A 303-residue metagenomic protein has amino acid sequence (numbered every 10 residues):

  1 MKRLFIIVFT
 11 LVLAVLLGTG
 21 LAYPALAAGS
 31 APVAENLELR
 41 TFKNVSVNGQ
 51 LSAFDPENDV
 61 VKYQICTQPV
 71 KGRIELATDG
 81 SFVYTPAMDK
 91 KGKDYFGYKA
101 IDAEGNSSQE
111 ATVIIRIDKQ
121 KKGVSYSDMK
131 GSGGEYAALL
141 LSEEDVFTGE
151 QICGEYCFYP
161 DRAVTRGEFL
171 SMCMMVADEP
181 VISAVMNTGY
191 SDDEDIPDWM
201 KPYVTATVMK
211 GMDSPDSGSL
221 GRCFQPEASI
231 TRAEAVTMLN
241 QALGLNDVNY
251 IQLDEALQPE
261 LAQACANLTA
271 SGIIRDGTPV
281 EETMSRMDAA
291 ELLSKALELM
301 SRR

Functional and structural regions predicted by a protein language model:
L4-P24: Sec-dependent N-terminal signal peptides of Gram-positive bacterial secreted proteins and lipoproteins
Y23-A28, R116-R303: N-terminal propeptides
A25-E57, Y63, F96, D102-K121: Extracellular interdomain linkers/hinges and stalk-like, low-complexity segments in secreted or single-pass
F42, P56, A77, D89-K91 (+2 more regions): Surface-exposed coil/turn segments at beta-strand junctions on protein surfaces, enriched
F42-V45, Q50-S52, F82-Y84, D94 (+8 more regions): Residue-level detection of beta-strand scaffold positions
P56-D59, Q68-V70: Short glycine/proline-centered coil/turn motifs in the loop regions of extracellular beta-sandwich domains
C66-I117: Acidic, turn/loop-rich segments in luminal/extracellular domains of secretory-pathway and cell-surface proteins
